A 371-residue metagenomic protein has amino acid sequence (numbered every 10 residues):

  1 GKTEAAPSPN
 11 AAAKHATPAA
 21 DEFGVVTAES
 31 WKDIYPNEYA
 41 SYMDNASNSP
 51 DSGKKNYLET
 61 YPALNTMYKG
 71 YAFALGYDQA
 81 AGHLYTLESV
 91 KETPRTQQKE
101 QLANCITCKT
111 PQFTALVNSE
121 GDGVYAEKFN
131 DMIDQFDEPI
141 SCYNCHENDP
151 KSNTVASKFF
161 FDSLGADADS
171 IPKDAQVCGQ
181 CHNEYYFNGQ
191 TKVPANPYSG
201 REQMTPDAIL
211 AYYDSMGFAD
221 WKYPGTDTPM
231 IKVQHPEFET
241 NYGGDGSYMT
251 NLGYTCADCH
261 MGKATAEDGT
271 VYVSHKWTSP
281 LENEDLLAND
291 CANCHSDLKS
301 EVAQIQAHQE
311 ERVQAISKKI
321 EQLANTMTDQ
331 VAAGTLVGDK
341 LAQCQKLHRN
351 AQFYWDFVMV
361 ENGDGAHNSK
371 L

Functional and structural regions predicted by a protein language model:
T3-A80, E120-P139, N144, D149-D258 (+1 more regions): Primarily the internal scaffold of c-type cytochrome electron-transfer domains, especially repeated/multiheme c-type
L84-P139, N144: Alpha-solenoid helical-repeat scaffolds
